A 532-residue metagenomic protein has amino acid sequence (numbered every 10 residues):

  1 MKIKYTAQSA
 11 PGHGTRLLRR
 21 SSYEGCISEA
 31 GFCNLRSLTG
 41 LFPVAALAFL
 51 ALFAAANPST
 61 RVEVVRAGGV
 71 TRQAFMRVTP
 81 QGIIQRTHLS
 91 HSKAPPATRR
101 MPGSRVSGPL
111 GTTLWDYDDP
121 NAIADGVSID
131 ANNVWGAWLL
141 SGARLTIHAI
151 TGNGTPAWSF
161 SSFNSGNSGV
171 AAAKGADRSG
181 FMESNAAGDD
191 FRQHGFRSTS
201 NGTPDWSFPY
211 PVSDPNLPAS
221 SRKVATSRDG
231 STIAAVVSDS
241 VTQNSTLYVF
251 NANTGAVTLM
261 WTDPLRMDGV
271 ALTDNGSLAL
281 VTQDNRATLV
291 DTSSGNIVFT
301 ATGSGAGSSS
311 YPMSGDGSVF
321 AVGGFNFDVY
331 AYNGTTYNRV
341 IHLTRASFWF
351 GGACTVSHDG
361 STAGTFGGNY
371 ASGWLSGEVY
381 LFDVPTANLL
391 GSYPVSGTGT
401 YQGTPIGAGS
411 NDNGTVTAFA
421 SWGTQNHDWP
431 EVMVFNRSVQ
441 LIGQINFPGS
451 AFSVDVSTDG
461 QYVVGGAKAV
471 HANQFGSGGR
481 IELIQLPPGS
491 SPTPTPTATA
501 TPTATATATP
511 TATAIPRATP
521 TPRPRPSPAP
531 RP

Functional and structural regions predicted by a protein language model:
Y5-A7, L17, G25, N34 (+1 more regions): Secretory-pathway ectodomains
S28-F42: N-terminal Sec-pathway targeting helices
G31, L52-R61: Bacterial Sec-dependent signal peptides at the C-terminal "C-region" and cleavage site
G40-L52: Bacterial N-terminal signal peptides
Q73, T79-Q81, S491-R531: Ser/Thr-rich, Proline-interspersed low-complexity disordered segments
